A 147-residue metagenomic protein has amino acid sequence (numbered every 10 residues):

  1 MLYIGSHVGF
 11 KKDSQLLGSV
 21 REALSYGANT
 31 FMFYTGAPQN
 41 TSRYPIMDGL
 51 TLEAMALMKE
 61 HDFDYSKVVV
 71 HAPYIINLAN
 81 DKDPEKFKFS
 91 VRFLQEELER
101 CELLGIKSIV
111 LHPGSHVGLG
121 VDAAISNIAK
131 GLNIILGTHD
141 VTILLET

Functional and structural regions predicted by a protein language model:
M1-V70, D81-E96: N-terminal pre-domain/capping segments
F10-K12, T35-Q39, A72-I76, P113-V117 (+1 more regions): Active-site-proximal loop/turn and secondary-structure-junction residues that shape catalytic pockets, frequently
T41-P45, Y65-A72, L103-K107, I143-T147: Low-complexity, flexible helical/coil segments
N77-T147: Active-site acidic/histidine proton-transfer and metal-coordination neighborhood in alpha/beta enzyme cores
